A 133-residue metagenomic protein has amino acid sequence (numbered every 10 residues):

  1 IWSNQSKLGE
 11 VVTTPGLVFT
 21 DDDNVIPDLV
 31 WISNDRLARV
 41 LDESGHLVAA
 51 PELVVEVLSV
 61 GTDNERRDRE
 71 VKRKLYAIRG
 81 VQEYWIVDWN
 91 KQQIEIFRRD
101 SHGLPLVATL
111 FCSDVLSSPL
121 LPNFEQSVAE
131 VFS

Functional and structural regions predicted by a protein language model:
I1-S133: Gly/Pro/Ser/Thr-rich low-complexity, intrinsically disordered segments predominantly at protein N-termini
